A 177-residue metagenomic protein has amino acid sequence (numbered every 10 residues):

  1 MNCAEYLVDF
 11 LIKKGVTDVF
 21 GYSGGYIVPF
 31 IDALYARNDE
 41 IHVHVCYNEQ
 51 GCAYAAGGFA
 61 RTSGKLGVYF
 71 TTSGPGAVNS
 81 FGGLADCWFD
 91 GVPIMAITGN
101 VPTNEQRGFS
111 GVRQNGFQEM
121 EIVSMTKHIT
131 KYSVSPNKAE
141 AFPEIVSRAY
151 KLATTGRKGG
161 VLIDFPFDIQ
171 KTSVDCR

Functional and structural regions predicted by a protein language model:
M1-R177: N-terminal alpha/beta PP-like core and its mobile active-site loop of ThDP/TPP-dependent enzymes
